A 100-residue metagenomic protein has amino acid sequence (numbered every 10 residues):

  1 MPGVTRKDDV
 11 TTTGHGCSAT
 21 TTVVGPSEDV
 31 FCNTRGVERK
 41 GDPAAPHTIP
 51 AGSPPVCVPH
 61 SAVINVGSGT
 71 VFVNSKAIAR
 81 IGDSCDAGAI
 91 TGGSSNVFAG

Functional and structural regions predicted by a protein language model:
P2-G100: Intrinsically disordered, low-complexity proline/glycine-rich segments
